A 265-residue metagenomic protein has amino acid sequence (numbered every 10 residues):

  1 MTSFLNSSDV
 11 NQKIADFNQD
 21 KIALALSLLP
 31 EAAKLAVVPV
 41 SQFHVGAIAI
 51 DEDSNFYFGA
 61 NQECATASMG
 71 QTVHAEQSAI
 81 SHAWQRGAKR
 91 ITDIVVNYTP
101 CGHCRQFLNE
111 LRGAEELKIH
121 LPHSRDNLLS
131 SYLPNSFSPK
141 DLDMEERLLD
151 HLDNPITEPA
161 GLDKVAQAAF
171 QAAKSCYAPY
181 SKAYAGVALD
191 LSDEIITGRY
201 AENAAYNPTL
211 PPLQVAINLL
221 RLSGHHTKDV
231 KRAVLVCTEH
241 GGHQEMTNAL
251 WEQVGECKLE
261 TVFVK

Functional and structural regions predicted by a protein language model:
M1-H103, F107-K265: Zinc-dependent deaminase catalytic domain
